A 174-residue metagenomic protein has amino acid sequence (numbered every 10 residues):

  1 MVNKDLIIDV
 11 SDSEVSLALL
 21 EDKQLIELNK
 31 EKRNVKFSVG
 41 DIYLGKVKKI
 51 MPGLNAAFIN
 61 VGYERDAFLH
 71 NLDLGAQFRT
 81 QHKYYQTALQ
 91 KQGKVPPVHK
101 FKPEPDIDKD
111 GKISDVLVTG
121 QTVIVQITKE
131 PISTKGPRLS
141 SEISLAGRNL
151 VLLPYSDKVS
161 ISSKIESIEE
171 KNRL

Functional and structural regions predicted by a protein language model:
M1-L174: Single-stranded RNA-binding surfaces
